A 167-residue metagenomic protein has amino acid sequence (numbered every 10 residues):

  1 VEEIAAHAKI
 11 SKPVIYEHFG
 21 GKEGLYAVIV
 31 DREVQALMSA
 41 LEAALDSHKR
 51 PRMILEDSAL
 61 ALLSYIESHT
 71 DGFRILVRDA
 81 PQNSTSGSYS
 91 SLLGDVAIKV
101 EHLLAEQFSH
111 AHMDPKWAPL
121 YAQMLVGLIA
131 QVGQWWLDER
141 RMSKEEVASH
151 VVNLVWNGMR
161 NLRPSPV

Functional and structural regions predicted by a protein language model:
V1-G24, V28: Helix-turn-helix
H7, G24-S47, M53-S64, I75 (+4 more regions): Alpha-helical structural segments
Q35-M38, D57, S84-S109, K116-A130 (+2 more regions): Amphipathic alpha-helical packing segments from all-alpha helical-bundle domains
S47-P51, H69, A111, E139-R140 (+1 more regions): Short coil/turn helix-boundary motifs
A61, Y65, H69, L128-W135 (+1 more regions): Amphipathic alpha-helical interface segments
I66-G87, E101-A105, Q134-D138: Amphipathic alpha-helical segments used for helix-helix packing
R74-V77, T85, M113, E145 (+1 more regions): Short, hydrophobic secondary-structure boundary micro-motifs
M159-V167: Generic C-terminal helix-cap and adjacent flexible tail
